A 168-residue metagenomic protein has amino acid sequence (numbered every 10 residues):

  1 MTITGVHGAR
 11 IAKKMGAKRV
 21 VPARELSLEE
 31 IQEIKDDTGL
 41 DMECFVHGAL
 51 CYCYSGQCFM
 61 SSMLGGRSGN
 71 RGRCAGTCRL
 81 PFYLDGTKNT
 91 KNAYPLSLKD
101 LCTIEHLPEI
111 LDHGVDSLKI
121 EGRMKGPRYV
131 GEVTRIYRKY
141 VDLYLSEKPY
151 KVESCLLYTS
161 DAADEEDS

Functional and structural regions predicted by a protein language model:
M1-K119, R123-M124, V130-V133, Y140 (+1 more regions): Catalytic alpha/beta core domains of metabolic enzymes, predominantly
C44, Y144-C155: Flexible, glycine/charged-enriched surface loops at secondary-structure junctions
Y158-S168: Single conserved hydrophobic/aromatic residue that forms the stacking wall/gate of nucleotide- or nucleobase-binding
